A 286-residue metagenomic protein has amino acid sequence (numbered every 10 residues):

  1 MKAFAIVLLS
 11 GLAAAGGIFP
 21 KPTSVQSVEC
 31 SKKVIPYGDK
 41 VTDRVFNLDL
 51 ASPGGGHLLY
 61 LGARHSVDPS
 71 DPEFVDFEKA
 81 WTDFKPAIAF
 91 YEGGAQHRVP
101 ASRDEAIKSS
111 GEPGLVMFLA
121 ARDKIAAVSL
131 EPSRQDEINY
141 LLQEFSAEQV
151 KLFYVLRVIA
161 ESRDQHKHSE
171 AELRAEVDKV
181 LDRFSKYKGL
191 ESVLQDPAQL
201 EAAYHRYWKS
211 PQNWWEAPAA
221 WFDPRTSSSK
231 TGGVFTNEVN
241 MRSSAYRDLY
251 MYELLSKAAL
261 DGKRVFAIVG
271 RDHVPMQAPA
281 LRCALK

Functional and structural regions predicted by a protein language model:
V7-G17: Hydrophobic h-region of N-terminal signal peptides that target proteins for export in Gram-negative bacteria
I18-L58: N- or domain-start disorder-to-order transition segments that initiate the globular core
D39-V41, H57-F77: Start-of-domain marker
G55-H65, G94-A101, V234-N237: Acidic/histidine-rich, surface-exposed loop or edge segments in extracytoplasmic proteins
V67-F84, A106, F118: Membrane-embedded segments
K85-Y91: Proline-aspartate-enriched helix->loop->beta-strand connector
D104, K108-L260, P279-A280: Hydrophobic, often amphipathic alpha-helical segments used for membrane interaction and targeting
V265-K286: C-terminal structured interaction module
